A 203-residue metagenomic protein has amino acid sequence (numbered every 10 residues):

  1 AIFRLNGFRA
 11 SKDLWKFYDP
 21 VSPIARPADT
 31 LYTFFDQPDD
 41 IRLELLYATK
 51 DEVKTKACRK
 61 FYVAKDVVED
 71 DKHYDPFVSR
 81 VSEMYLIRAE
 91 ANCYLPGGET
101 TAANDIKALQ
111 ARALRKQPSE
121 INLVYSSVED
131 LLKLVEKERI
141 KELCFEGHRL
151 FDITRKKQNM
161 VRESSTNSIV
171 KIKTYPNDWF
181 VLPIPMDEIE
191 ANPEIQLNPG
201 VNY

Functional and structural regions predicted by a protein language model:
A1-K16, D36-Y203: Acidic/polar-rich alpha-helix caps and helix-coil junctions
K12-R26: Acidic-aromatic pocket-rim loops
S22-Q37: Short, cationic low-complexity segments
